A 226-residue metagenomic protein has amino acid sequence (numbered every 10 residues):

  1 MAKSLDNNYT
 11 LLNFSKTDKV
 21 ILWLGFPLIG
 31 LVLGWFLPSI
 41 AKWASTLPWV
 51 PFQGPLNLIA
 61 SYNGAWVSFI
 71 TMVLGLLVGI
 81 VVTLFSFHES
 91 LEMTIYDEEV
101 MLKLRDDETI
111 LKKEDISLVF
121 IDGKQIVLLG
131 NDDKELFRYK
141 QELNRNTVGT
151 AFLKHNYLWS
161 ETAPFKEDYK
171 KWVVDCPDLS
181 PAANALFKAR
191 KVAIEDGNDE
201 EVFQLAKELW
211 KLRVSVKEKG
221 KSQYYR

Functional and structural regions predicted by a protein language model:
M1-Y62: N-terminal membrane-targeting/pre-transmembrane regions
I59-E92: Transmembrane alpha-helices and immediately adjacent membrane-cytoplasm interface residues in multi-pass integral
F87-D106: Cytoplasmic juxtamembrane regions at transmembrane-helix boundaries
V100-L102, D107-I126: Phosphoinositide-dependent membrane-docking surfaces
L128-A189: A membrane-cytosol interface segment of integral membrane proteins
E208-R226: Short, charge-rich amphipathic alpha-helical segments embedded in non-transmembrane helical bundles/solenoids
